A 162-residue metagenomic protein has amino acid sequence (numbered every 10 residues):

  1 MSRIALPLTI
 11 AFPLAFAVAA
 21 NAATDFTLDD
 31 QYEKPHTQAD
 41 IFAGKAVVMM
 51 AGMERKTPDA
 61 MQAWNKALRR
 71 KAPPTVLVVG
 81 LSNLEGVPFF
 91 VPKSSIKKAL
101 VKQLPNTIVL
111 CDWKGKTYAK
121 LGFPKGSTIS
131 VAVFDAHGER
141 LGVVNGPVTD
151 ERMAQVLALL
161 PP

Functional and structural regions predicted by a protein language model:
M1-P7: Positively charged n-region of N-terminal signal peptides that target proteins for export
P7-A17: Bacterial N-terminal signal peptides
A22-A23, G126-T128: Short, small/polar residue-rich loop motifs at catalytic or cofactor-binding pockets
F26-A46: A short beta-strand-turn-helix
I41-M61: Short active-site neighborhood of thiol/selenol oxidoreductases, capturing the structured segment around
K56-V101: Structural microenvironment flanking redox-active thiols in thiol-disulfide oxidoreductases
V79-L81, I96-S127: Short, internal strand/loop/helix patches that form the active-site neighborhood or redox-interaction surface
S127-P162: Thiol-/selenol-based redox modules, centered on thioredoxin-like and closely related oxidoreductase domains
